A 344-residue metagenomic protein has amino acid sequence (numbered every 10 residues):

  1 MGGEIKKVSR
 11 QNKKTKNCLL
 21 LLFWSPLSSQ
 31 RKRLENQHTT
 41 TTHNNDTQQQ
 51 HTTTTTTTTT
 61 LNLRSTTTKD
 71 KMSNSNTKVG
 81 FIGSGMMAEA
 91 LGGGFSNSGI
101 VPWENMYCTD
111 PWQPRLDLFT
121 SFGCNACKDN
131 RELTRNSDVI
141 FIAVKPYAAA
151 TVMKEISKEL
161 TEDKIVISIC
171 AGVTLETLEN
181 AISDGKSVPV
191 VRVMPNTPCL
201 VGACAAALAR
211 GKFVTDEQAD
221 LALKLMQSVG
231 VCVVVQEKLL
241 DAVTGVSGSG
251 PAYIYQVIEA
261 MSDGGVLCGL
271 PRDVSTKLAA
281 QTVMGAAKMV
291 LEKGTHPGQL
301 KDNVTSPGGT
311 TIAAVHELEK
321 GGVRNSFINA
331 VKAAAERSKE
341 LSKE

Functional and structural regions predicted by a protein language model:
L21, H38, H43, Q48-H51 (+1 more regions): Compositionally biased, intrinsically disordered low-complexity segments enriched in Pro/Arg/Gln/His
R64, D70-N76, A280-E344: NAD(P)-dependent Rossmann-like dehydrogenase/reductase catalytic/cofactor-binding core
R64-N136, A203-C204, V266-L267: NAD(P)+-binding Rossmann beta1-loop-alpha1 motif at the extreme N-terminus of oxidoreductases
M106, L116, L133, A149 (+3 more regions): Small-residue helix-packing motif on alpha-helices
S121-F122, N130-L208: Rossmann-like NAD(P)(H) cofactor-binding subdomain of soluble oxidoreductases
T177, A181-P189, A205-A242, I254-E292 (+1 more regions): Internal alpha-helical scaffold of NAD(P)-dependent oxidoreductase catalytic cores
